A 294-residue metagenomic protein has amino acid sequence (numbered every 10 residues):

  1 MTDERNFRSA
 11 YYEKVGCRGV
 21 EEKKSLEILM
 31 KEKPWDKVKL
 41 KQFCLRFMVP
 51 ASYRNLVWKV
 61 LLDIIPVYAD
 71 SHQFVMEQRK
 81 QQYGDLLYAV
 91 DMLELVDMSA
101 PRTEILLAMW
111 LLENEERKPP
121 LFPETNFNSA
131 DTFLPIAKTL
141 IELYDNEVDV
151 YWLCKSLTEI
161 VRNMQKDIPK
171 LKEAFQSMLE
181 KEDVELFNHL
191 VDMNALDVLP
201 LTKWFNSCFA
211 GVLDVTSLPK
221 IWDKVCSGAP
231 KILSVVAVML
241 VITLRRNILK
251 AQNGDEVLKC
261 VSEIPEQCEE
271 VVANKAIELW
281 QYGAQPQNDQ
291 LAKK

Functional and structural regions predicted by a protein language model:
T2-E266: Internal, helix-rich recognition cores of eukaryotic regulatory domains
P50, A100, L258, P265-K294: C-terminal, extended alpha-helical scaffolding domains
